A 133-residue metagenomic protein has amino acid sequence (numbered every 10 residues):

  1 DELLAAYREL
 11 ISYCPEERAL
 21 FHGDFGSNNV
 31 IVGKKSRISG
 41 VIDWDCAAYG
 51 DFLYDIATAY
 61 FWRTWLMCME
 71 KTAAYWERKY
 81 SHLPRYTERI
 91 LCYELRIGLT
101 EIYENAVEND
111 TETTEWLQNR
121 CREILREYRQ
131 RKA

Functional and structural regions predicted by a protein language model:
D1, S81-I90: Short, surface-exposed acidic
D1-G23, G33-K34, L117-K132: An alpha-helical support segment within catalytic cores of ATP-dependent transferases
L20-G23, V41-I42, Y60, E94: Short beta-strand segments
F25-S27, C46, T58: Short, glycine/acidic-enriched loop or turn micro-motifs at the edges of active sites
I31-D55: Catalytic activation segment of kinase domains across protein kinase-like and atypical kinase folds
A48, Y86, E101-A133: Helical subdomain adjoining the active site within ATP-dependent kinase catalytic cores
L53-L83, E94-T111: Active-site activation/catalytic loop segments of kinase-like enzymes and analogous catalytic loops in related
